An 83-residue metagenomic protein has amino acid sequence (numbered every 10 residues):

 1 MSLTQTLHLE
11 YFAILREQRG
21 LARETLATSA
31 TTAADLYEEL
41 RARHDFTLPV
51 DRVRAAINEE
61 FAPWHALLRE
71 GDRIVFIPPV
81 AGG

Functional and structural regions predicted by a protein language model:
M1-G82: Ubiquitin-like/PB1-type beta-grasp interaction modules and other compact soluble beta-rich domains
